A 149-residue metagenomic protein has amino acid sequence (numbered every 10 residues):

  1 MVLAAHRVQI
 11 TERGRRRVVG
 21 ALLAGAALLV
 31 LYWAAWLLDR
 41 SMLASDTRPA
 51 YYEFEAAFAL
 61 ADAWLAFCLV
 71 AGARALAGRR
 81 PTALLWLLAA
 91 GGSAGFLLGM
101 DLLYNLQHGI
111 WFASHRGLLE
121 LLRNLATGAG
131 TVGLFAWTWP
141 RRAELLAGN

Functional and structural regions predicted by a protein language model:
V2-N149: Topology signature of small-to-medium multi-pass alpha-helical membrane proteins
